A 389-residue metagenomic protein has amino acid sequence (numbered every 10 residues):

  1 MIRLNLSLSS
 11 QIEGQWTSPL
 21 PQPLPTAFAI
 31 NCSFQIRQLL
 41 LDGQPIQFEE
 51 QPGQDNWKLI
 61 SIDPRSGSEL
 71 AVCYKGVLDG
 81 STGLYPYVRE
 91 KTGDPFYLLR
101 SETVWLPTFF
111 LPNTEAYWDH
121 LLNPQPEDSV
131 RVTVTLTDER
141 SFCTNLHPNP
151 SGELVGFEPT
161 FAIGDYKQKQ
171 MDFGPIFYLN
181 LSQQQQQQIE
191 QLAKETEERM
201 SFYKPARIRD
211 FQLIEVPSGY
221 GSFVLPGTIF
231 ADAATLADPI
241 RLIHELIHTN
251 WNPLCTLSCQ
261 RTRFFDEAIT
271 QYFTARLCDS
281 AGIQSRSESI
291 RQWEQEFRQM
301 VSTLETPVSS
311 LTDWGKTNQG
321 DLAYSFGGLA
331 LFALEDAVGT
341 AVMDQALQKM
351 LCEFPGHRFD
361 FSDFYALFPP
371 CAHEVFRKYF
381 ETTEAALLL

Functional and structural regions predicted by a protein language model:
M1-Q11, R37: N-terminal, polar/Ser/Thr-rich
I12, T17, A71-I163: Extended, low-hydrophobicity, Ser/Thr/Pro/Gly-biased non-transmembrane segments
W16, V132, K167-T262: Juxtacatalytic substrate-recognition/specificity segment
A27, S33-T92: A surface-exposed beta-strand-loop module
F109-L111, F230-E294: Zinc-dependent metallopeptidase catalytic helix centered on the HExxH motif and its immediate flanking segment
I189-A193, C259-E267, N318-L322, F354-F359: Active-site metal-coordination segments of metallo-dependent hydrolases
T274, Q299-G328: Metalloprotease/metallohydrolase-associated module, dominated by Zn2+-dependent proteases
G320-L389: Amphipathic alpha-helical substructures
